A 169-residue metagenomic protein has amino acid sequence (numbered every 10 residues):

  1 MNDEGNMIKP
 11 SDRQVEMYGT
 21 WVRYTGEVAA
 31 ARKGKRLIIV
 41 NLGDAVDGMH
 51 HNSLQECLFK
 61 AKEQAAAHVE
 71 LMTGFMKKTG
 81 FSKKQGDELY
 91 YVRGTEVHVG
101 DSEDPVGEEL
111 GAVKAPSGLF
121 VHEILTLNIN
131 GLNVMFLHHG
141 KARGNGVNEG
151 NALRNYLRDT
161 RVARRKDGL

Functional and structural regions predicted by a protein language model:
M1-E63: N-terminal active-site segment of His-dependent metallophosphoesterases
H50-H51, K62-G168: Conserved catalytic scaffold of divalent metal-dependent phosphoesterases
